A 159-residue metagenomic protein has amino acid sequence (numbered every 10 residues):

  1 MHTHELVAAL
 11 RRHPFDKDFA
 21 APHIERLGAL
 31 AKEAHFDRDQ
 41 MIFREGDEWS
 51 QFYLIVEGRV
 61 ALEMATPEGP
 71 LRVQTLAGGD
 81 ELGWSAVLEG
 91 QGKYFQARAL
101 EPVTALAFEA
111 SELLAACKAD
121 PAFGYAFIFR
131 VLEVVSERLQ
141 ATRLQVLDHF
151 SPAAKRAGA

Functional and structural regions predicted by a protein language model:
M1-A159: Cytosolic regulatory regions built on CNB/CRP/Popeye-like sensor folds
